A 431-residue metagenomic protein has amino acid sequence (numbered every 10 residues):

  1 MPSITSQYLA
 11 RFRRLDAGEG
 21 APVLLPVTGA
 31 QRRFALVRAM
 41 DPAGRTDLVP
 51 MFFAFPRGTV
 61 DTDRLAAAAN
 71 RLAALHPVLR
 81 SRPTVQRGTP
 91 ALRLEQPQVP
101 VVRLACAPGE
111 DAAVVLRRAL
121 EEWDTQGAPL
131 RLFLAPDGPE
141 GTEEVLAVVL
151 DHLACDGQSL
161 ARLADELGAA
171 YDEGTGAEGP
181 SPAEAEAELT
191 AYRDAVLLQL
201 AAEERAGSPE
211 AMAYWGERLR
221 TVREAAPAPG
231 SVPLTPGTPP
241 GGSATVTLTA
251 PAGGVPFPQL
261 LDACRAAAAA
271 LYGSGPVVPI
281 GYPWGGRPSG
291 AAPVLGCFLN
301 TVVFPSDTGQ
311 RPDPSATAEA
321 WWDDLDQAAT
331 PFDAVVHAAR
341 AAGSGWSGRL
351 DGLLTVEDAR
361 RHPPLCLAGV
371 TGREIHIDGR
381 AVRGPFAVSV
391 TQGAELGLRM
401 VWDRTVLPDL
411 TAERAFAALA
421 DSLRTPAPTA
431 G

Functional and structural regions predicted by a protein language model:
P2-A21, L167-G242, A427-G431: Non-catalytic, low-complexity flexible loops and terminal extensions
P2-Q7, R32-P56, Q86-A107, Q126-R131 (+7 more regions): Acyl/amide activation-and-transfer machinery of modular secondary-metabolite enzymes
P2-S6, A10-P22, V27-R33, A43 (+6 more regions): Acyl-thioester-dependent acyl-group transfer interface
L9, R14-G20, R57-A74, T89-G127 (+3 more regions): A short, small/polar-residue-rich loop/turn motif at beta-strand boundaries within alpha/beta enzyme cores
P26, R57-R80, V148-R162, P240-V277 (+2 more regions): Acyl activation and transfer enzymes in specialized metabolism, enriched for ANL adenylate-forming modules
V37-T46, A206-V255, Y272, G286 (+1 more regions): Flexible, P/S/T/G-rich "lid" or insertion loops adjacent to the active sites of thioester-utilizing
A66-V148, C155-Q158, G168-D172, P239-T245: Acyl-thioester-dependent condensation/acyltransferase catalytic cores
P129-Y192, T411-T425: Active-site-proximal acidic secondary-structure segment that organizes catalysis
